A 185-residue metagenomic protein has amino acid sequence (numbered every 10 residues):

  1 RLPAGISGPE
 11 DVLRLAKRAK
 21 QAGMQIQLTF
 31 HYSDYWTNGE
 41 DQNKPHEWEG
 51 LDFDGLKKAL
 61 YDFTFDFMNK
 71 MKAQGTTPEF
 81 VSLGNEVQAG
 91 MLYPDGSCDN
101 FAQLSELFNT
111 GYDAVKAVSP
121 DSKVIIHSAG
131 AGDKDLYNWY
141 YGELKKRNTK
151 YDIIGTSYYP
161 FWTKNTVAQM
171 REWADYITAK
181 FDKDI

Functional and structural regions predicted by a protein language model:
R1, G84, S157: Conserved residues at the C-terminal ends of beta-strands
R1-P9: Active-site-adjacent substrate/metal-binding segments within catalytic domains of carbohydrate-active enzymes
P9-E10, N38-K145, T149-Y151, T163-Y176 (+1 more regions): Active-site cleft segment of glycoside hydrolase catalytic domains centered on the general acid/base Glu
D11-A22: Catalytic-core regions built around general acid/base machinery
K20-T37: Glycine-rich, aromatic-flanked loop segments that form ligand/cofactor-binding clefts across common enzyme folds
M24, P120, K183: Short glycine/serine/threonine/alanine-rich loop segments
T29, V81, I154: Conserved, mostly hydrophobic/aromatic
